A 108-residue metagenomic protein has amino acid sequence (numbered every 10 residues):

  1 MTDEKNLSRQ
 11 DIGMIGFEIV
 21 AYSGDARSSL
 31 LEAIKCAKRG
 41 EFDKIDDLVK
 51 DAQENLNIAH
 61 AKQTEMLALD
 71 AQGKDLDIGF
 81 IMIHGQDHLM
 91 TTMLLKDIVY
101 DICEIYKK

Functional and structural regions predicted by a protein language model:
M1-K108: Terminal alpha-helical segments
